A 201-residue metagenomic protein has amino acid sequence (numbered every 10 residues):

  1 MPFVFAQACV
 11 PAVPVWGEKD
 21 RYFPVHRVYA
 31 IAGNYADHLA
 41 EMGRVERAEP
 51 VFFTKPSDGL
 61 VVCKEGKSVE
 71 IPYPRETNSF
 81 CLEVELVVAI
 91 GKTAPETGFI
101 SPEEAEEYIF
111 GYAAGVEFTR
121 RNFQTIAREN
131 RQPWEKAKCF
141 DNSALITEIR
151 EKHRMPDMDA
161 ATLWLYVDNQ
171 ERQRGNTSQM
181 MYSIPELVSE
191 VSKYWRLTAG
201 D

Functional and structural regions predicted by a protein language model:
P2-F23, H38, R44, E65 (+1 more regions): Catalytic-pocket segment enriched in acidic/His residues
P2-I109: Extended, compositionally biased flexible segments
Y112-A113: A generic, well-ordered mixed alpha/beta core segment in the N-terminal half of proteins
